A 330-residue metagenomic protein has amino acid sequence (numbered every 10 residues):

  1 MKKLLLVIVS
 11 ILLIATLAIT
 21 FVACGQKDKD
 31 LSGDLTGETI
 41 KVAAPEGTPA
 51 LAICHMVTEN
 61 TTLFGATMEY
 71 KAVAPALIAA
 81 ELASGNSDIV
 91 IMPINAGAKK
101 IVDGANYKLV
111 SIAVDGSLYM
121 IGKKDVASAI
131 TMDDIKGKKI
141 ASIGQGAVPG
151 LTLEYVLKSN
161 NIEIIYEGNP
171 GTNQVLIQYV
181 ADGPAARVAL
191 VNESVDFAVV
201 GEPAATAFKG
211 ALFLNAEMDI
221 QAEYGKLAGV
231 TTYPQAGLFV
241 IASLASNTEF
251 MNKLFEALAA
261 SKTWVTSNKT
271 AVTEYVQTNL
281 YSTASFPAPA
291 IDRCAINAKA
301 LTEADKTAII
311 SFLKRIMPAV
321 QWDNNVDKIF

Functional and structural regions predicted by a protein language model:
M1-I8: Positively charged n-region of N-terminal signal peptides that target proteins for export
V9-A18: Hydrophobic helical h-region of N-terminal Sec-dependent signal peptides in bacterial secretory/periplasmic proteins
T20-A23: C-terminal motif of bacterial Sec signal peptides marking the signal peptidase cleavage site
D28-Q178, D196-E202, A211-D219: Short, glycine-/small- and polar/acidic-enriched structural segments that line small-molecule recognition paths
L51, H55-T58, A80, S84 (+13 more regions): Solvent-exposed, polar/charged alpha-helical surfaces in well-ordered, non-transmembrane soluble domains, broadly
T61-G65, G168, Q221-T231, N297-T307: Short, solvent-exposed loop/beta-turn-alpha elements that line the ligand-binding surface or hinge of extracytoplasmic
I94-A96, Q178, D182-E274: Pocket-lining segment of extracytoplasmic ligand-binding domains
A245-A319: Secondary-structure end/capping motifs
